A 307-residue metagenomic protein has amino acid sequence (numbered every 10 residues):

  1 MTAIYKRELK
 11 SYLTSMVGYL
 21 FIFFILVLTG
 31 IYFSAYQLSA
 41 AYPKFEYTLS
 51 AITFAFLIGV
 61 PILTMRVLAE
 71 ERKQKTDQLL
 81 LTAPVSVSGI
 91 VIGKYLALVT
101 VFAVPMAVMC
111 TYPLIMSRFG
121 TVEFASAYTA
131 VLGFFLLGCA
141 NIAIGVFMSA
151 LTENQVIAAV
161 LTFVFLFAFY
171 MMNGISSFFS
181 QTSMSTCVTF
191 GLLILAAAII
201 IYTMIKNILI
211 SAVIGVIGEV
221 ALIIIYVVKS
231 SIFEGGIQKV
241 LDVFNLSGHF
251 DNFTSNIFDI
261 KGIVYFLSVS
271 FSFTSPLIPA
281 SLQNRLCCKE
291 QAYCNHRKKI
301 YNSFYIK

Functional and structural regions predicted by a protein language model:
M1-E70, T111, T203-K206, I214 (+4 more regions): Hydrophobic alpha-helical transmembrane segments
M1-K6, T48, E71-T82, P105-C110 (+4 more regions): Hydrophobic alpha-helical transmembrane segments
T2-K6, S88, I92, L96 (+1 more regions): Alpha-helical membrane-protein architecture signal
G18-Y19, I90, I157-A159, I263: Alpha-helical transmembrane segments and their helix-entry boundary regions
T29-Y36, P43-E46, S50-A55, A97-T162 (+1 more regions): Secretory targeting signals
S39-Y42, A158-L161, F165-A280, R285-C287: Terminal transmembrane helical anchor/hairpin motif
V67-A97: Helix-loop-helix units of permease transmembrane domains in multi-pass membrane transporters, especially ABC
